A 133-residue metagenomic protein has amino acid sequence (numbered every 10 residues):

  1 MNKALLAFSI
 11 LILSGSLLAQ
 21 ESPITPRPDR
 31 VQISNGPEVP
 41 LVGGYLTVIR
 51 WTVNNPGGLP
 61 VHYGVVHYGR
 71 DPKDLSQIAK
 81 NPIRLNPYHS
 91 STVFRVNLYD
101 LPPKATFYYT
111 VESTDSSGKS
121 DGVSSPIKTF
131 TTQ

Functional and structural regions predicted by a protein language model:
M1-A4: Positively charged n-region of N-terminal signal peptides that target proteins for export
I10-L11: Short, linear, compositionally biased motifs with a strong N-terminal bias
Q20-Q133: Short, surface-exposed linear motifs at loops/turns and structural transition points
